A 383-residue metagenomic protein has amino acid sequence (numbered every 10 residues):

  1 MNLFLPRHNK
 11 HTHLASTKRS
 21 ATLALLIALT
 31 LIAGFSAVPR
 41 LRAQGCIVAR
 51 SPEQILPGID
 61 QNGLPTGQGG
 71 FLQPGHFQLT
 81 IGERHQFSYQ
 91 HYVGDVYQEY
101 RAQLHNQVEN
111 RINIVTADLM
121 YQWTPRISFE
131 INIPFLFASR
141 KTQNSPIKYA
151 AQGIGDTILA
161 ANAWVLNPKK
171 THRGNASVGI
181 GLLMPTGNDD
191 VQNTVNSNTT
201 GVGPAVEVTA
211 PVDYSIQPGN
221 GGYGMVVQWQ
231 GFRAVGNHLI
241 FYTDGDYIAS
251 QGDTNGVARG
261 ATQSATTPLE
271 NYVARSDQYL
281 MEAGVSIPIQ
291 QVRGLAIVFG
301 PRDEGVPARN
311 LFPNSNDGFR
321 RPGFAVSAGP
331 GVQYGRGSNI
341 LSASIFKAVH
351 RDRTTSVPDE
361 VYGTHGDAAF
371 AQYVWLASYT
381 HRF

Functional and structural regions predicted by a protein language model:
A37-A43: Sec/Tat signal peptide C-region and signal peptidase I cleavage site
Q44-V48, G67-H76, S88-Q90, R126 (+5 more regions): Short loop/turn motifs that connect adjacent beta-strands in outer-membrane beta-barrel proteins
S51-L56, H85-I114, S215: Surface-exposed strand-loop-strand hairpins of Gram-negative outer-membrane beta-barrel proteins
G67-G70, I81-E83, A117-Y121, I131 (+9 more regions): Residues on the lipid-exposed face of transmembrane beta-strands in outer-membrane beta-barrel proteins
G75, R111-V115, A151-T157, G174 (+5 more regions): Residues that define the transmembrane beta-barrel architecture of outer-membrane proteins
R84-Q90, I114, E130-N132, L136-R140 (+5 more regions): Structural signature of outer-membrane beta-barrel domains
Y92-Q103, Q251-F383: Outer membrane beta-barrel transmembrane domains
F137-A274: Outer-membrane pore/translocation modules
